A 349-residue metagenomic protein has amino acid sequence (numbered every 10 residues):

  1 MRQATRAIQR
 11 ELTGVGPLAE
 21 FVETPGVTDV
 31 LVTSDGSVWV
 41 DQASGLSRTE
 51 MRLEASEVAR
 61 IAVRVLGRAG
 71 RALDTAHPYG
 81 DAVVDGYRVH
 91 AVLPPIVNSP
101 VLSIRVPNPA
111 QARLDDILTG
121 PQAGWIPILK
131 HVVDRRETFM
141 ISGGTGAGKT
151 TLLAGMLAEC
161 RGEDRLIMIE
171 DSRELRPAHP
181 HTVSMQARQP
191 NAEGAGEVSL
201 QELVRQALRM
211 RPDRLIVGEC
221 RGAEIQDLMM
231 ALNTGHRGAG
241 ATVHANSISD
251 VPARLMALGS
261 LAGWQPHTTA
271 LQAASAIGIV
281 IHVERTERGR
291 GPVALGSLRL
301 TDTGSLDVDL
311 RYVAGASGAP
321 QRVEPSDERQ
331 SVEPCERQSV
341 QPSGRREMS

Functional and structural regions predicted by a protein language model:
M1-L46: N-terminal anchoring/assembly modules that precede and organize ATP-driven motor systems
T24, W39-R135: P-loop NTP-binding catalytic core
N98, A274-R329, E333, Q338 (+1 more regions): Conserved P-loop NTPase
V132, S142-T145: P-loop (Walker A) phosphate-binding loop of NTP-binding proteins
T138-F139, A158-A276, E284-R285: Switch/coupling sub-region of P-loop NTPases
K149: Conserved lysine of the Walker
